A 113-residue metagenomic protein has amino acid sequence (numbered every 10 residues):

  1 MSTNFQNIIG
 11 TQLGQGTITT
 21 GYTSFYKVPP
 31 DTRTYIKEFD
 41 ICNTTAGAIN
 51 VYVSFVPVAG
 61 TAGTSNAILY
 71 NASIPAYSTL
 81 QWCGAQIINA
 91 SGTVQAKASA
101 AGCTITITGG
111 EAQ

Functional and structural regions predicted by a protein language model:
M1-T34, E38, K97-Q113: C-terminal interaction-tip segments
T17-T23, S73-L80: Solvent-exposed, conformationally flexible loop/turn segments
Y22-S24, E38, A67-I68, L80-W82: Short structured motifs
I41-A46, S99: Short solvent-exposed strand-capping/beta-turn motif centered on an Asx-Ser/Thr pair
A46-Y70: Short, surface-exposed beta-strand/strand-loop-strand elements in extracellular ectodomains
P75-S91: Beta-sandwich interaction modules
S91-K97: Short, surface-exposed ligand- or partner-binding patches at beta-edge/loop junctions that are enriched in aromatics
